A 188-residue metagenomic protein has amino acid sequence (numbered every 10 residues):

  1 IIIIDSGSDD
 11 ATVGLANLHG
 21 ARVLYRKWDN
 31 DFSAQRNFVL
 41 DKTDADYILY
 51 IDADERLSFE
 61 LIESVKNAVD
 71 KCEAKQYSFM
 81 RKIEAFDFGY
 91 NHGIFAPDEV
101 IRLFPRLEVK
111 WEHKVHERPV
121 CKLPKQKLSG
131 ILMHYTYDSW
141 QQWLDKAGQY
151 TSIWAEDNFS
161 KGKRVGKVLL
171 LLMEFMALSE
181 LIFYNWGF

Functional and structural regions predicted by a protein language model:
I2, L24: Conserved beta-strand positions in the Rossmann-like core of class I SAM-dependent methyltransferases
D5-G14, W28, D52: A conserved acidic beta->alpha catalytic loop
S6, A45, L61: Residues lining hydrophobic/aromatic ligand-binding pockets adjacent to catalytic sites
D10-H19, E60-L61: Acidic helix N-cap motif at the loop->helix transition within catalytic regions of sugar-transfer enzymes
Y25-F32: Short, acidic/glycine-rich phosphate-metal binding loop used to engage nucleotide
S33-D41, S58-F188: Catalytic-site signature of metal-activated, phosphate-bearing donor transferases, centered on the GT-A/GT-A-like
I48: Short aromatic/hydrophobic "clamp" motif used to bind/position activated sugar donors
